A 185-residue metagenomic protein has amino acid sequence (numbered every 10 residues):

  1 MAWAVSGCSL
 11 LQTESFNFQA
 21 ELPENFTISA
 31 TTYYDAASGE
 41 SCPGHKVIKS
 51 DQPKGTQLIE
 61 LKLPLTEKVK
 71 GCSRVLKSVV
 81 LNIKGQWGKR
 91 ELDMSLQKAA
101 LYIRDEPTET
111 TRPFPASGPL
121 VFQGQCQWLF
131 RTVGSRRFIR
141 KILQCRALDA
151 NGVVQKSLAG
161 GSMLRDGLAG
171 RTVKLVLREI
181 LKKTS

Functional and structural regions predicted by a protein language model:
F16-T27: Structural motif
F18, V79-L81, V173-L177: Hydrophobic beta-strand residues in large extracellular and virion-surface proteins
I28-L120: Structured domain cores in non-transmembrane regions
L101-S185: A eukaryote-biased signal for long
